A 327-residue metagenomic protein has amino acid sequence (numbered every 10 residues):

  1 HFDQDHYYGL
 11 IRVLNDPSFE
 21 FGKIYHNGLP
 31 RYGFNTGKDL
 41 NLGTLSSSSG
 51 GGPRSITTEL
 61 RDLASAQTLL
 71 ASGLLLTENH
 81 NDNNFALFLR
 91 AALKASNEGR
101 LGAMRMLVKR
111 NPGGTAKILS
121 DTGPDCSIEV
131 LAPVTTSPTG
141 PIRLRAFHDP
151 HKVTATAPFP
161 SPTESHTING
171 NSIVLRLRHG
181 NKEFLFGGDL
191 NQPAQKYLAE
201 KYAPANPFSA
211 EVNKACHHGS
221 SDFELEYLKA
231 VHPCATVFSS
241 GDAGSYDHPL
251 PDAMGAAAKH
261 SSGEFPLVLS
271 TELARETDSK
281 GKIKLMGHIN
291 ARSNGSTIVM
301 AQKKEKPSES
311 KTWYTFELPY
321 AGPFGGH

Functional and structural regions predicted by a protein language model:
H1-L14, N213-E226: Di-metal (Zn2+ and/or Mg2+/Mn2+) metal-binding site signature of metallo-dependent hydrolases with the MBL/beta-CASP
D3-D5, P30, N191, C216-S220 (+2 more regions): Catalytic metal-binding/acid-base residues of hydrolase active sites
Y7, Y246-H248: Conserved alpha/beta-hydrolase "acid-adjacent" motif
Y7-G187, N191, K259-L267, T271-H327: Flexible, acidic/histidine-containing loops and adjacent segments that form or flank the divalent-metal
G9-V13, Y197-K201, F223-V231, D252-A256: A short acidic, amphipathic alpha-helical/loop segment
F21, H232-F238: Proline-aspartate-enriched helix->loop->beta-strand connector
L198-A203, P207, G219: Nucleic-acid-processing active sites and adjacent nucleic-acid-binding tracks, predominantly divalent metal-dependent
